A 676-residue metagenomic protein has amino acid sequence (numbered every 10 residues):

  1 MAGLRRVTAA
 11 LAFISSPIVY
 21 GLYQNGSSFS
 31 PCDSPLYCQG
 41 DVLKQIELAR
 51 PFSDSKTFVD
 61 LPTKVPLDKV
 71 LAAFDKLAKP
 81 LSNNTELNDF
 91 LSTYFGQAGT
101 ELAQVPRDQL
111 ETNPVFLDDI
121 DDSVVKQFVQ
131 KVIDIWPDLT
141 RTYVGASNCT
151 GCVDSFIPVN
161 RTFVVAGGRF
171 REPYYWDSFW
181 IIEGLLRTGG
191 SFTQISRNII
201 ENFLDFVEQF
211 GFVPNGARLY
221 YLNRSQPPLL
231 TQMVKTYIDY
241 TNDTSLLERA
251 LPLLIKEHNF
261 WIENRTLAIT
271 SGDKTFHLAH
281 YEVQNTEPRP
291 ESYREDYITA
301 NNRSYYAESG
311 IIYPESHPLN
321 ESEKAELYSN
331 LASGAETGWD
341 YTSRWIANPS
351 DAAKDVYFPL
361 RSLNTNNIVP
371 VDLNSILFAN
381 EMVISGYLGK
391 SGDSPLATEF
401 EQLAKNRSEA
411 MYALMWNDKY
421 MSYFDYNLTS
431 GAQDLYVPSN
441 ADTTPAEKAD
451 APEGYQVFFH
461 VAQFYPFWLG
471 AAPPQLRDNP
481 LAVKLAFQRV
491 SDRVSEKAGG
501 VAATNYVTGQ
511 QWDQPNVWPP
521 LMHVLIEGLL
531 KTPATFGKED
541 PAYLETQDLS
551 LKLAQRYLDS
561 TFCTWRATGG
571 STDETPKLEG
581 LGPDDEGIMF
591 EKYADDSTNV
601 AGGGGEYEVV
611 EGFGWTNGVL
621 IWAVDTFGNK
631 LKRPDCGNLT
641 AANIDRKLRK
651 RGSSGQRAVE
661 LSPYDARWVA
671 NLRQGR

Functional and structural regions predicted by a protein language model:
M1-C152, E172, T188-F192, K531 (+5 more regions): Terminal accessory carbohydrate-recognition/targeting modules of carbohydrate-active enzymes
E101-P228, K235, F358-R361, T365 (+5 more regions): Substrate-binding groove/exosite segments of carbohydrate-active enzymes
V115-V124, H258-N364, P370-D372, N417-V501: Extended ligand-binding clefts on enzyme/binding-domain cores
T140-Y143, S147-N148, G190-F212, L253-T270 (+3 more regions): Long, well-ordered core segments of solenoidal/helical folds
G168-W180, T188-G190, N364-T398, Q402 (+6 more regions): Active-site core of glycosidic bond-cleaving carbohydrate-active enzymes
E208, R218, L229-N242, V524-T532: Hydrophobic/aromatic-rich effector regions of fungal transcription factors
H258-P288, F378-P474, D548-G603, E608 (+1 more regions): Catalytic cores of carbohydrate-active enzymes
